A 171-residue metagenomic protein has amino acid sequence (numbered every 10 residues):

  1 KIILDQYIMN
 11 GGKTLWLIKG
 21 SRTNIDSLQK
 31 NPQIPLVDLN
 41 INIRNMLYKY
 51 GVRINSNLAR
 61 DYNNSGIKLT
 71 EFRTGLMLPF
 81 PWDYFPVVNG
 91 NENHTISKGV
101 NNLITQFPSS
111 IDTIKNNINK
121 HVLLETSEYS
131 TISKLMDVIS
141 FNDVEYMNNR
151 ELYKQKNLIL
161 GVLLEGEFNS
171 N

Functional and structural regions predicted by a protein language model:
K1-N171: Acidic, S/T/G-rich, low-cysteine, solvent-exposed domains in lumenal/extracellular/periplasmic regions of secretory
